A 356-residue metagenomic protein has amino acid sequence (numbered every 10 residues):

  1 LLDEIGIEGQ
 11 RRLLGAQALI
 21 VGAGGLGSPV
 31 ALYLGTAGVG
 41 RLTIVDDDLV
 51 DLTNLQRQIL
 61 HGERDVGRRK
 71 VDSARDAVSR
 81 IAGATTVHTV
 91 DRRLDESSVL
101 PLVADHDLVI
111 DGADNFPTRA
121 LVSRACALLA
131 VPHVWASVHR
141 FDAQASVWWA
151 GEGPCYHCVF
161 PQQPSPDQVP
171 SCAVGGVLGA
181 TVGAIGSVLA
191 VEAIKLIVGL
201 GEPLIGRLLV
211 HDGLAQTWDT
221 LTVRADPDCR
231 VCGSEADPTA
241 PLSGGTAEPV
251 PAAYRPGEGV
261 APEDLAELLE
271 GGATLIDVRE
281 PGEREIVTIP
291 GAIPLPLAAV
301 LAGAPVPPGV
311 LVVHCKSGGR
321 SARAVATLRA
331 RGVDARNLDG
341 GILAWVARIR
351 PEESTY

Functional and structural regions predicted by a protein language model:
L1-P256, T274, E280-P294, A302-P305 (+5 more regions): Adenine nucleotide-associated cytosolic modules
I44, N337-L338: A short, hydrophobic beta-strand element of the alpha/beta-hydrolase
Y254-L269, A302: A short, well-structured juxtamembrane/interface segment
P294-L295, N337: Donor nucleotide-sugar binding/catalytic pocket of nucleotide-sugar-dependent glycosyltransferases
P308-G309: Active-site acidic short loop of glycosyltransferases
G318: Conserved G/P- and acidic residue-centered "switch" motifs that form tight phosphate/ATP-binding loops in soluble
